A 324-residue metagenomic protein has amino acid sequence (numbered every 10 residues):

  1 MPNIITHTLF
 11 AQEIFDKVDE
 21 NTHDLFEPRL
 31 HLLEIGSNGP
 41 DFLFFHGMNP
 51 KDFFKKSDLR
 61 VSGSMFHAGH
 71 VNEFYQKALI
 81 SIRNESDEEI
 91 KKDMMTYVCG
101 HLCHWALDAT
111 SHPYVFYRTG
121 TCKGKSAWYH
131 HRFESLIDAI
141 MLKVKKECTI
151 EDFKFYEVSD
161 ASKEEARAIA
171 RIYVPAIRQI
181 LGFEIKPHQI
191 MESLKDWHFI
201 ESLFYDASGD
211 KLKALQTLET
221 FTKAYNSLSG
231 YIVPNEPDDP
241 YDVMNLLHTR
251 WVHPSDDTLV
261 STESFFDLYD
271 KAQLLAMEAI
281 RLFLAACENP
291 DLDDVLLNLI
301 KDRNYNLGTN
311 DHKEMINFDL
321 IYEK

Functional and structural regions predicted by a protein language model:
M1-G100, W105-K324: N-terminal leader/auxiliary helical segments
